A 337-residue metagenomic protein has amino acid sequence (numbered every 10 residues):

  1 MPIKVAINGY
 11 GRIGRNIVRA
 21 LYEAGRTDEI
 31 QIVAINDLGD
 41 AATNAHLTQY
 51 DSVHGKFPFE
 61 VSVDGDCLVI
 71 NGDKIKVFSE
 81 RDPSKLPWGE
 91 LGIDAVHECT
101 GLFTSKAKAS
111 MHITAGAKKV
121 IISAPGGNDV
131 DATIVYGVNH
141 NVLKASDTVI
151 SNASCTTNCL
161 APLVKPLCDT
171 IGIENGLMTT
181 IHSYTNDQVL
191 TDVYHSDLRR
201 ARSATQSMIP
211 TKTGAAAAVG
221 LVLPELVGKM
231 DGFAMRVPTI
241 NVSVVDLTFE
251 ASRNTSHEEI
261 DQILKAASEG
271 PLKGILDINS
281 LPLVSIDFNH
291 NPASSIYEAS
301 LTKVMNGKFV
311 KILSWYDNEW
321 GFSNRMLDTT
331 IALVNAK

Functional and structural regions predicted by a protein language model:
M1-A201, D328, A336-K337: N-terminal Rossmann-like NAD(P) cofactor-binding subdomain of oxidoreductases, focused on the glycine-rich
K4-N8, I150-S151, V245-A251, V310-Y316: Short glycine-rich or small-residue beta-strand-to-loop segments that form or flank ligand, phosphate, metal/Fe-S
R15-V18, S105, R236, I278 (+2 more regions): Short, electropositive, low-hydrophobicity segments enriched in small/polar residues
R19, E23-P87, G172-N175, T180-V310: C-terminal substrate-binding/catalytic lobe of Rossmann-fold NAD(P)-dependent oxidoreductases
G101, C155, T211, S252 (+1 more regions): Structured loop/turn residues at secondary-structure junctions
N158, N254-T255, W320-G321: A generic structural signal for alpha-helix starts
P292-K337: NAD(P)-dependent Rossmann-like dehydrogenase/reductase catalytic/cofactor-binding core
